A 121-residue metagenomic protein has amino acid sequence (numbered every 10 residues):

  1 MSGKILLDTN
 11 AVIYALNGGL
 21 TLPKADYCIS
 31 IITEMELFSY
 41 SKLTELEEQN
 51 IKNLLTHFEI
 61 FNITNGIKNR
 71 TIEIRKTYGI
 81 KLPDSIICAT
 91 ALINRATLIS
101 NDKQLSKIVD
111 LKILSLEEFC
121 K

Functional and structural regions predicted by a protein language model:
M1-I29, F38-K52, C120-K121: Short, well-structured N-terminal submotif of metal-dependent ribonuclease cores
S2-K4, I93-K121: Acidic, PIN/NYN-like endoribonuclease modules and their adjacent C-terminal/linker elements
L7, N62, L82, I99-S100: Short beta-strand scaffold positions
V12, E34-L37, K68, L105-S106: A generic structural signal for short hydrophobic patches within well-formed alpha-helices
K24-I31, E59, D110-E117: Active-site regions of enzymes building and remodeling cell-envelope glycoconjugates
M35-F38, K52-L55, I72: Amphipathic alpha-helical segments within well-ordered protein domains
T56-T77: Acidic catalytic patch
L82-T97: Acidic, metal-associated active-site segment
